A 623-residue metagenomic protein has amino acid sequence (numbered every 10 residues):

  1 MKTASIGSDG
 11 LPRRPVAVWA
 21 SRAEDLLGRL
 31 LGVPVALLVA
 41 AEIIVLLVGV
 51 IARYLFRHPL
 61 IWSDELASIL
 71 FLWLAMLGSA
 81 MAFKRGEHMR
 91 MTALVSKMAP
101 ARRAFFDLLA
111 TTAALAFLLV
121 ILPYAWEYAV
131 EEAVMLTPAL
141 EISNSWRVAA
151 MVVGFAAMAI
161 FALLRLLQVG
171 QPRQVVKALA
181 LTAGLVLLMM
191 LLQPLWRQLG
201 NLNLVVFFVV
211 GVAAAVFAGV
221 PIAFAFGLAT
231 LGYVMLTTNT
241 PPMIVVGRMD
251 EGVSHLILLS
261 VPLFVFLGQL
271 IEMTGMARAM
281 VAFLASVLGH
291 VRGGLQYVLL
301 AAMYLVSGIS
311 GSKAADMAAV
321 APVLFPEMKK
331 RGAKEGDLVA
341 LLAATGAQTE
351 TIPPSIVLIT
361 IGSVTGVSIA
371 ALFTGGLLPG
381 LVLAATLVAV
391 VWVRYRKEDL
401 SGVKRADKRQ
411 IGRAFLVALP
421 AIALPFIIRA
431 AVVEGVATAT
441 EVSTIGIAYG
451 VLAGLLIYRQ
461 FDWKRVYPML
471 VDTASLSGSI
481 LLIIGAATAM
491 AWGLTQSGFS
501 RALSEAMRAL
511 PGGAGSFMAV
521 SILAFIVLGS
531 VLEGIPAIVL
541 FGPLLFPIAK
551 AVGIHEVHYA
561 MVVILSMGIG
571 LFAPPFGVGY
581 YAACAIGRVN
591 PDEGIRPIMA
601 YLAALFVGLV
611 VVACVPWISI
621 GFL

Functional and structural regions predicted by a protein language model:
M1-G200, L482: Alpha-helical transmembrane segments and membrane-interface helix-loop junctions in multi-pass membrane proteins
K2-I6, M135-L136, R147, P172-L623: Alpha-helical transmembrane segments of multi-pass membrane transport proteins
